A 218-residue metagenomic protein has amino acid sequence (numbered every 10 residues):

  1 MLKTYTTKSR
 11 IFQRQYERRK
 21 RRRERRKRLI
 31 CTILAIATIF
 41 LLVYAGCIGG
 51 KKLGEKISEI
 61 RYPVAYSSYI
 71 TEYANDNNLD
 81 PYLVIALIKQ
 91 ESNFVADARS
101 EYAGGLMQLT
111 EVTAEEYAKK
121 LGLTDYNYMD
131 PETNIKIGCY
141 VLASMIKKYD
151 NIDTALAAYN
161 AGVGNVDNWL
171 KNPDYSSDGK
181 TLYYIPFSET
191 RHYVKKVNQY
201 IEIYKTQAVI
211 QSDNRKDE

Functional and structural regions predicted by a protein language model:
M1-K27: N-terminal Lys/Arg-rich, disordered targeting/topogenic segments
S9, L34-A37, S144, Q207: Residue-level marker of intrinsically disordered, low-complexity segments enriched for small/polar residues
F12, F40-V43, T71: Residues marking helix boundaries in flexible regions
R19-K20, K27-I36, Q90, M107: Extended, non-globular alpha-helical segments
C31-I48: Hydrophobic membrane-insertion alpha-helices, especially the h-region of bacterial N-terminal signal peptides
I48-E218: Catalytic glycan-binding domains that act on GlcNAc-containing polysaccharides
